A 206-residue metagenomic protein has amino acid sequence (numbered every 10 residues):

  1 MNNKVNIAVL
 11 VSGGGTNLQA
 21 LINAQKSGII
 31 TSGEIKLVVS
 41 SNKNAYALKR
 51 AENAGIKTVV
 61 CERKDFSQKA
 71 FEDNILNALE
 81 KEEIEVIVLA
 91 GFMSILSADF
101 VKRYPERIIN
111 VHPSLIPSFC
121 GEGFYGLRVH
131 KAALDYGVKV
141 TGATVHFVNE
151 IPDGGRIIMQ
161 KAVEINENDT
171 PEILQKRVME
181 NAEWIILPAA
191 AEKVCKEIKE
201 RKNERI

Functional and structural regions predicted by a protein language model:
M1-I206: One-carbon transfer enzymes
